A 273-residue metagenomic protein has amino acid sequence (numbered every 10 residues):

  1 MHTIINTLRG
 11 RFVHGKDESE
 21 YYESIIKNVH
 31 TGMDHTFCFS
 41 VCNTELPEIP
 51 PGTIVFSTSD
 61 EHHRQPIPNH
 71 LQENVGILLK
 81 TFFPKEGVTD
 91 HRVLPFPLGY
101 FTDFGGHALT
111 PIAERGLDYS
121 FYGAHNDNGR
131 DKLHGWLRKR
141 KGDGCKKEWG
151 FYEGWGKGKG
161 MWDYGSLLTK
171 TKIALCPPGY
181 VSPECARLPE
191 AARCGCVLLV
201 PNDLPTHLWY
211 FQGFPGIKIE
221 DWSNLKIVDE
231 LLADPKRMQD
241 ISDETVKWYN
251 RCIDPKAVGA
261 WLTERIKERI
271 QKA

Functional and structural regions predicted by a protein language model:
M1-I217, R251-K272: Nucleotide-sugar donor-binding catalytic core of glycosyltransferases
A113, G156, A233, D240-I241: Alpha-helical protein-protein interaction elements
T169-T171, N224, T245: Generic signal for short, ordered secondary-structure residues within or immediately flanking folded domains
E220-R237: C-terminal "capping" alpha-helix adjacent to the active site of nucleotide-linked donor transferases in cell-envelope
E230, R237-R251: A short, well-ordered alpha-helix in the C-terminal region of glycosyltransferases
